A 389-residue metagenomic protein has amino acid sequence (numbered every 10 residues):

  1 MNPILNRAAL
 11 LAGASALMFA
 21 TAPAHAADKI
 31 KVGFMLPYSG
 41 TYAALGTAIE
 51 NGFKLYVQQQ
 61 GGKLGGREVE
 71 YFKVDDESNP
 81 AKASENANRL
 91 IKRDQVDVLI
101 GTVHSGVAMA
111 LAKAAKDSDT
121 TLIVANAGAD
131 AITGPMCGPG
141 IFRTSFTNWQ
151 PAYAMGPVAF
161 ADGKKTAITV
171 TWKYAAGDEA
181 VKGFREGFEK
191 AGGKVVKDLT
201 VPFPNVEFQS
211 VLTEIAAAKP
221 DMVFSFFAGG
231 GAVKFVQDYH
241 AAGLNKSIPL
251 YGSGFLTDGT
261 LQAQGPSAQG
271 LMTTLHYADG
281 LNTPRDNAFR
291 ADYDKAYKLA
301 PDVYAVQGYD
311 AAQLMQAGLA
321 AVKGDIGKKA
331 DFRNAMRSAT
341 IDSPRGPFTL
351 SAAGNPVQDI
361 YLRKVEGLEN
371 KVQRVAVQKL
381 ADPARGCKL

Functional and structural regions predicted by a protein language model:
P3-A14, A26-L389: Extracytosolic ligand-binding ectodomains
F19-A26: Sec/Tat signal peptide C-region and signal peptidase I cleavage site
